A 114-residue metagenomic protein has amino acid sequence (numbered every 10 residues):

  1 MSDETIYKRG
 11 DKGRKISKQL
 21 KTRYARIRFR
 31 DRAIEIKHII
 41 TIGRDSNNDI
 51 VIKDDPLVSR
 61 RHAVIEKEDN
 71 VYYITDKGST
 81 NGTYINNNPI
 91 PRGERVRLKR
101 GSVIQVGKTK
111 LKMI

Functional and structural regions predicted by a protein language model:
M1-D54, E68: Intrinsically disordered, low-complexity acidic Ser/Thr-rich regulatory segments
E35-K108: Forkhead-associated
K110-K112: Short, charged beta-turn/beta-strand-edge "cap" motif at the junction between a beta-strand and an adjacent loop
